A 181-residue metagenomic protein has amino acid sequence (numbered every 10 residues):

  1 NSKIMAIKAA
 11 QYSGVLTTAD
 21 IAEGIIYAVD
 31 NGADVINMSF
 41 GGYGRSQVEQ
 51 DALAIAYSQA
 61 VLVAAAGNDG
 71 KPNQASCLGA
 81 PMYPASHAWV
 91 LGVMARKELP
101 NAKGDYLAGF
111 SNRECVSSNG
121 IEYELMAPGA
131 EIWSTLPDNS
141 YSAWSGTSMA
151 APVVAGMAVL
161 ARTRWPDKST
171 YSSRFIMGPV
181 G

Functional and structural regions predicted by a protein language model:
N1-A19, N31, R45, Y57 (+3 more regions): Subtilisin-like serine protease catalytic core
M5-Q11, I26, D34-V35, A127-G181: Hydrolase catalytic cores
S13-D20, G41-V48, S76, A85 (+2 more regions): Extracytoplasmic/periplasmic, Sec-exported soluble proteins
L16, V48, Q74, R96 (+2 more regions): Short linear functional motifs in flexible/disordered or boundary regions
A19-D30, Q50, A54: Amphipathic, non-transmembrane alpha-helical secondary structure
A22, A28, S39-F40, A65-N68 (+3 more regions): Short glycine/serine/threonine-biased micro-segments
A33-L136, V180: Catalytic-core segments of hydrolase enzymes
